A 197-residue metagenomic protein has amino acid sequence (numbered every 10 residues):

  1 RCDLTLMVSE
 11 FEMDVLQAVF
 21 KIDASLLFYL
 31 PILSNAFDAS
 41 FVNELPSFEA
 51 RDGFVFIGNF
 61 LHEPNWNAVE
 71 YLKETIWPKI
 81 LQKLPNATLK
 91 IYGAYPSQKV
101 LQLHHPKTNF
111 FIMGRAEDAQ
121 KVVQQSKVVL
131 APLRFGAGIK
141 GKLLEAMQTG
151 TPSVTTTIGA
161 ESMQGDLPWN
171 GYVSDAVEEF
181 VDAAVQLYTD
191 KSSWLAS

Functional and structural regions predicted by a protein language model:
C2-L26, V100: A short, active-site helix/loop in glycosyltransferases that binds the activated sugar's phosphate group
D3, N109, Q124-G138, T149-P152: Acidic donor-binding loop of glycosyltransferase active sites
M7-V8, T155, S174: Short beta-strand scaffold positions
F11-M13, P96-S97, G159-A160: Alpha-helix capping/helix-boundary segments
A18, F28-Q125: Conserved catalytic-core segment of nucleotide-activated headgroup transferases in glycan assembly
K142-A146, P152-T156: Short hydrophobic beta-strand element within catalytic cores of glycosyltransferases and related nucleotide-activated
T157-P168, Y172-V173: Short acidic/histidine- and often glycine-rich active-site loop of Leloir-type glycosyltransferases that engages
N170-Y172, A176-L195: C-terminal "capping" alpha-helix adjacent to the active site of nucleotide-linked donor transferases in cell-envelope
